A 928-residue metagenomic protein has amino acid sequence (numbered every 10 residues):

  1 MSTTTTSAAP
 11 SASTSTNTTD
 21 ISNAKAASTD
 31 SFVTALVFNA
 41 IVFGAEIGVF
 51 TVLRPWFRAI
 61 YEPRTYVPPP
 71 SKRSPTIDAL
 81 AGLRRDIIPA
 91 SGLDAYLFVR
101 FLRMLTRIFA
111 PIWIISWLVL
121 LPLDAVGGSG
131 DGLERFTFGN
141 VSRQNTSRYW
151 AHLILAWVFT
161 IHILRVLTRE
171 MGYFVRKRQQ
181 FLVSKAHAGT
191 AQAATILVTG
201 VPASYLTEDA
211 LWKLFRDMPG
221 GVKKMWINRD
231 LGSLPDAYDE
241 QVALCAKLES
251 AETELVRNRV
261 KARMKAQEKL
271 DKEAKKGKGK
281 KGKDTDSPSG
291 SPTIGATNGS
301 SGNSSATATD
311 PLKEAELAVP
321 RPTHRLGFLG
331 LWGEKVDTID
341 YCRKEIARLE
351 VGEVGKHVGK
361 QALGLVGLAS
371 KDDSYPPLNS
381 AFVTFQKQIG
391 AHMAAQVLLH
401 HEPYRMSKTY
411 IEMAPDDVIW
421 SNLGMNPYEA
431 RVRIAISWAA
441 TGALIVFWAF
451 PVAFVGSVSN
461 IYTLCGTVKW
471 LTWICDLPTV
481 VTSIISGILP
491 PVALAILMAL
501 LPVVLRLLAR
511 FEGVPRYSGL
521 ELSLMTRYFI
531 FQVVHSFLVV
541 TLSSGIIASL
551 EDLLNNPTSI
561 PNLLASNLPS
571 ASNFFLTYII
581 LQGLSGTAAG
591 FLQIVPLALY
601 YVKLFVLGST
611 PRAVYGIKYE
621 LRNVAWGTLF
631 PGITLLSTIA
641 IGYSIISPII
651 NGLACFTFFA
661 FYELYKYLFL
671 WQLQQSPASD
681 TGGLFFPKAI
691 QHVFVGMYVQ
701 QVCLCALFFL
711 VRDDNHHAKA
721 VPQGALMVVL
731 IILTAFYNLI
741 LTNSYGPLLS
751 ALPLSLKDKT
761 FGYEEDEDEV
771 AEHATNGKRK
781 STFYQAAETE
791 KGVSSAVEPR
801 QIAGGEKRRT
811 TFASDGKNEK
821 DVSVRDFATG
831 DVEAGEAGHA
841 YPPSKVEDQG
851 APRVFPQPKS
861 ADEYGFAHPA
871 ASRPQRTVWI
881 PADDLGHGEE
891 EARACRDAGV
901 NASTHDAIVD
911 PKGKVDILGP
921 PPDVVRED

Functional and structural regions predicted by a protein language model:
S2-F382, Q386-P491, F529, L607-S609 (+4 more regions): Membrane-proximal cytosolic interface modules of multi-pass membrane proteins
L477-L489, I496-C703, L707, D713-M727 (+1 more regions): Generic detector of multi-pass transmembrane helix bundles and their immediately adjacent loops in polytopic membrane
I731-T734: Extended hydrophobic packing segments that form well-structured cores
